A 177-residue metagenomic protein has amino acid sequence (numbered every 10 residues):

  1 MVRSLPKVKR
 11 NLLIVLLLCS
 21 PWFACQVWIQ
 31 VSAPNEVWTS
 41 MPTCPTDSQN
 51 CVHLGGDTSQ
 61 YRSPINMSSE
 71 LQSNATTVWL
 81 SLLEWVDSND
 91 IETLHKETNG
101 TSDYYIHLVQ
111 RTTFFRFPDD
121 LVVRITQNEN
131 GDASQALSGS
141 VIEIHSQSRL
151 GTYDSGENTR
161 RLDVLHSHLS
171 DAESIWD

Functional and structural regions predicted by a protein language model:
S4-N11, V15, P21-D177: Ser/Thr-rich, low-complexity intrinsically disordered terminal regions
